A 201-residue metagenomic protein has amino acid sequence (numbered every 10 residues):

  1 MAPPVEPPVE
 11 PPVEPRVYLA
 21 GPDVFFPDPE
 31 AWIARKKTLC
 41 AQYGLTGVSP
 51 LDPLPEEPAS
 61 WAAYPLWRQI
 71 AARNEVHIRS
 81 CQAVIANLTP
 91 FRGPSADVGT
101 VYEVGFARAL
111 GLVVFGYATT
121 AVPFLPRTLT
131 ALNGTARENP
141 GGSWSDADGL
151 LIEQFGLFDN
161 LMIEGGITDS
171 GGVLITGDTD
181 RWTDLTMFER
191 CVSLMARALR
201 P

Functional and structural regions predicted by a protein language model:
A2-P201: Conserved catalytic or regulatory cores that recognize and/or transform ribose-phosphate-containing ligands
